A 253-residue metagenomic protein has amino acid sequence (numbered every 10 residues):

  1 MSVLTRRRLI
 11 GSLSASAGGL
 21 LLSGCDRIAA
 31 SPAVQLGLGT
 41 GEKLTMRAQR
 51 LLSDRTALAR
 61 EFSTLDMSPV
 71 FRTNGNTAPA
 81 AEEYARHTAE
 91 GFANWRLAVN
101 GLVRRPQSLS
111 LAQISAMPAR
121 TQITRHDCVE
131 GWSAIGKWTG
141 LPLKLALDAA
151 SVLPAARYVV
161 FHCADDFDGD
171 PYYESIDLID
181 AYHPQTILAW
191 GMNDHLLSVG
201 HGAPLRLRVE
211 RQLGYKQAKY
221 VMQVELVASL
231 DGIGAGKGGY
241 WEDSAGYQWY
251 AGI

Functional and structural regions predicted by a protein language model:
M1-S2, R8-R27: N-terminal export signals
D26-A150, K219-V221, V227-I253: Near-N-terminal "mature-domain entry" segment
E90-F92, A119-T121, L153-P154, I179-Y182 (+2 more regions): Extracellular/periplasmic catalytic domains that process cell-envelope and extracellular macromolecules
R104, W132-S133, D165-D168, D194-H195 (+1 more regions): Solvent-exposed loop/turn segments at secondary-structure junctions within structured extracellular/periplasmic domains
P154-C163: Surface-exposed patches in mature extracellular/periplasmic domains of secreted proteins
P171-M192: Short terminal or interdomain "cap/linker" segment that borders an active site or interface and mediates
I187-G191, L196-S229, A235: Active-site scaffold segments
